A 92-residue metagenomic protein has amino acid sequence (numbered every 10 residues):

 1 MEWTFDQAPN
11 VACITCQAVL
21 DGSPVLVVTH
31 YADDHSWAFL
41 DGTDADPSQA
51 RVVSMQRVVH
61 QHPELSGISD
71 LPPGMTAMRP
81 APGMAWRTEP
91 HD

Functional and structural regions predicted by a protein language model:
M1-D92: Acidic, proline/glycine-rich low-complexity IDRs
